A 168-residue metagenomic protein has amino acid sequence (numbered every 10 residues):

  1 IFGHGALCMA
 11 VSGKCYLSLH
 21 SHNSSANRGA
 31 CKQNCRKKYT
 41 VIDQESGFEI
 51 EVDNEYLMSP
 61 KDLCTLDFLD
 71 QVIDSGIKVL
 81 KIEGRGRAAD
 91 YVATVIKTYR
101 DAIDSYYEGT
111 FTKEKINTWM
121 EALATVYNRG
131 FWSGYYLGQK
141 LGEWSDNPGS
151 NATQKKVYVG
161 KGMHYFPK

Functional and structural regions predicted by a protein language model:
F2-K168: Surface-exposed amphipathic alpha-helical tracts and adjacent flexible/coil segments at the periphery of soluble enzymes
